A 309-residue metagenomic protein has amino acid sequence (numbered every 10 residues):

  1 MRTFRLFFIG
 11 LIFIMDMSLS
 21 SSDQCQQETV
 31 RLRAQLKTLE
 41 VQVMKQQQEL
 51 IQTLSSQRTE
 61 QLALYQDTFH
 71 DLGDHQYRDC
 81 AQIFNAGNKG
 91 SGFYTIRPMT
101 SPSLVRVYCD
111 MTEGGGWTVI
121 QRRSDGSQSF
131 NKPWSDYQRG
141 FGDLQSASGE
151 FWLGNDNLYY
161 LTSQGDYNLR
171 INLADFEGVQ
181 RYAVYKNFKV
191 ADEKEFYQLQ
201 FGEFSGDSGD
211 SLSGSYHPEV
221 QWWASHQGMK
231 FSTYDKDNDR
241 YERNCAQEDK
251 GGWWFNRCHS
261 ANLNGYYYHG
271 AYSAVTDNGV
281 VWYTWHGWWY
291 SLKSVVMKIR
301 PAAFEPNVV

Functional and structural regions predicted by a protein language model:
R2-G115, G178, P306-V309: Assembly "stalks" and propeptides
T29-K37, G116-I120, G252-N256, G265-H269: Extracellular/mature segments of secreted proteins
H70-H226: Extracellular beta-rich globular recognition domains, centered on the fibrinogen C-terminal
N131, R240-G287: Glycine-anchored, exposed beta-strand/edge motif detector
E219-E248: Extended, non-catalytic structural segments that build the interaction scaffolds of large macromolecular assemblies
T276-V309: C-terminal helix/juxtamembrane-tail motif
